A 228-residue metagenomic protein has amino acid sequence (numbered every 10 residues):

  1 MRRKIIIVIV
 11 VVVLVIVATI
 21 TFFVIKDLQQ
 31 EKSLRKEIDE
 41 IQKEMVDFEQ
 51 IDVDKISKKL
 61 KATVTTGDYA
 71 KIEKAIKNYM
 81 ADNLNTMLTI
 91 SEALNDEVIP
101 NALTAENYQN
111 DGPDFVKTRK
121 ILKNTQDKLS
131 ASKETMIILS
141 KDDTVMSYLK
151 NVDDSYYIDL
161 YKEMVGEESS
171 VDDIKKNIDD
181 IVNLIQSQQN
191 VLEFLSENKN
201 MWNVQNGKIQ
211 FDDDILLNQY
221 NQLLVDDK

Functional and structural regions predicted by a protein language model:
M1-R3: Short, Lys/Arg-rich N-terminal segment immediately upstream of the first membrane anchor
I5-I7, A18-P113: Leu/Val/Ala/Ile-rich N-terminal alpha-helices, chiefly Sec-type signal peptides and the beginnings
V12-V15: Beta-strand-dominated extracellular/periplasmic modules and repeats in secreted or surface-exposed proteins
F23-K36, I72-S91, T118-S140, K162-I174 (+2 more regions): Charged, low-complexity, helix-prone segments enriched in Lys/Glu/Asp/Gln
D96-Q205: Extended amphipathic alpha-helical interaction segments
Q189-K228: Extracytoplasmic/luminal low-complexity segments enriched in Pro/Gly and acidic/polar residues that act as flexible
